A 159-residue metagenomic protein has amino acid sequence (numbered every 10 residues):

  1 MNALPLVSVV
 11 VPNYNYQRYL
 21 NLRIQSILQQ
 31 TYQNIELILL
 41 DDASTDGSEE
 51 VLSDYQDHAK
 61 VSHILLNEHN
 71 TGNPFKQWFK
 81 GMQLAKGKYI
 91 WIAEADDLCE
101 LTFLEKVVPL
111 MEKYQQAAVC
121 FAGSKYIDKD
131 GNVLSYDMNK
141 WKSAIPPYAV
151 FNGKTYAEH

Functional and structural regions predicted by a protein language model:
M1-H159: Nucleotide-sugar donor-binding/catalytic module of glycosyltransferases that assemble extracellular/cell-envelope
